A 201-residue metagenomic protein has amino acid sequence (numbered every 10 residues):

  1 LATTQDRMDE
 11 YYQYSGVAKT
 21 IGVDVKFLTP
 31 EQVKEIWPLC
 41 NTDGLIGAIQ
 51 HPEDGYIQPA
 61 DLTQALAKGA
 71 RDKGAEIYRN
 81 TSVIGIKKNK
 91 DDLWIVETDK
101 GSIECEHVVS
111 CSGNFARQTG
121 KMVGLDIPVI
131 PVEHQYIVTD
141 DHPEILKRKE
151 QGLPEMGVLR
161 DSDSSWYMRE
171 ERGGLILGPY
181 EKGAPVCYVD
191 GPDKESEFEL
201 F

Functional and structural regions predicted by a protein language model:
L1-I36, D163-M168, R172-I176: Dinucleotide-binding Rossmann-like beta1-alpha1 core, especially the glycine-rich loop that anchors the ADP
Y14-S15, I21, P30, K34-K73 (+2 more regions): Helix-loop-beta segment of a Rossmann-like dinucleotide-binding subdomain
A48-H107, C111, F115: Helical element adjacent to the flavin cofactor pocket in flavoenzyme catalytic cores
G85-K87, E97, E104, I130 (+2 more regions): Well-ordered beta-strand positions
T98, S102-E155: Central helical "cap/lid" subdomain
L125-P128, D141-F201: Active-site lid/adjacent beta-loop-alpha segment flanking the redox-cofactor pocket in flavoenzymes
